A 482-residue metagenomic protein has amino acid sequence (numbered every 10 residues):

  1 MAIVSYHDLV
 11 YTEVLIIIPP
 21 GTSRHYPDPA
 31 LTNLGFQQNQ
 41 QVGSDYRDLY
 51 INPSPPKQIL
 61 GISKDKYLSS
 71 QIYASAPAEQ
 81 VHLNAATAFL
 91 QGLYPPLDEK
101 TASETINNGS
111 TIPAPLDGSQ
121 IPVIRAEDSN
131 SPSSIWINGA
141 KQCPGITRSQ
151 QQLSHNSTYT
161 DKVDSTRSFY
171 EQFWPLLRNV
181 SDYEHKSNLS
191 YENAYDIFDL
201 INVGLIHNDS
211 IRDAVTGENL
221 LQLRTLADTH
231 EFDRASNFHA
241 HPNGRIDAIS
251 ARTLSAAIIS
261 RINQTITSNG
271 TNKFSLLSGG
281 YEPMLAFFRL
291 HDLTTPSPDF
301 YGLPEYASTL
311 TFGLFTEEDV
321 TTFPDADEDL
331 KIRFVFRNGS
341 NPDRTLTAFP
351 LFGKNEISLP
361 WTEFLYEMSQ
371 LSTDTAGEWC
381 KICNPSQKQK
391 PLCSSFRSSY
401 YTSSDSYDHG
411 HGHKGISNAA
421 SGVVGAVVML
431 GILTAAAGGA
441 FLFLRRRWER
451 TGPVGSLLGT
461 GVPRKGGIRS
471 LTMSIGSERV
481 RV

Functional and structural regions predicted by a protein language model:
A2-Q71, P77-S275, Y281-V482: Signature for phosphate-centric chemistry
